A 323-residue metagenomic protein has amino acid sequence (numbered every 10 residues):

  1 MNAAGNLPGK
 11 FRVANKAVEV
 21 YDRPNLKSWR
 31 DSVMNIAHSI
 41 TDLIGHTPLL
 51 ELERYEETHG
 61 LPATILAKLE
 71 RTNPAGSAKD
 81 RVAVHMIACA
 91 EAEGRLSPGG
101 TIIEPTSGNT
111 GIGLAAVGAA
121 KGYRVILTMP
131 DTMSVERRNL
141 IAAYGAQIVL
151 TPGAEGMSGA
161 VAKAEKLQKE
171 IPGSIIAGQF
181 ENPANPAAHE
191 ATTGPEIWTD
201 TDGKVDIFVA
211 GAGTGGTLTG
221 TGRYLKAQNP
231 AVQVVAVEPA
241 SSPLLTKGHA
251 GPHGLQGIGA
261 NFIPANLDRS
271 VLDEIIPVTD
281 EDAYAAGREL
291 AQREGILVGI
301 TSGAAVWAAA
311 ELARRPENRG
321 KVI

Functional and structural regions predicted by a protein language model:
A4, A14-N15: N-terminal start and proteolytic maturation junction detector
N15-A17, Y21, W29-I323: PLP-dependent amino-acid enzyme catalytic core
